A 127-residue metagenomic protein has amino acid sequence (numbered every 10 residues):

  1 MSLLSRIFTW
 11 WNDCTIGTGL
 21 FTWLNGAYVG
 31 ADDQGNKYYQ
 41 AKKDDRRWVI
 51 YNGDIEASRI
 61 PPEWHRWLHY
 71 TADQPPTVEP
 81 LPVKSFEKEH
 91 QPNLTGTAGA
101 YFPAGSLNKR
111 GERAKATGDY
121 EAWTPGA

Functional and structural regions predicted by a protein language model:
M1-N36, A41-A127: N- and C-terminal low-complexity/disordered segments
